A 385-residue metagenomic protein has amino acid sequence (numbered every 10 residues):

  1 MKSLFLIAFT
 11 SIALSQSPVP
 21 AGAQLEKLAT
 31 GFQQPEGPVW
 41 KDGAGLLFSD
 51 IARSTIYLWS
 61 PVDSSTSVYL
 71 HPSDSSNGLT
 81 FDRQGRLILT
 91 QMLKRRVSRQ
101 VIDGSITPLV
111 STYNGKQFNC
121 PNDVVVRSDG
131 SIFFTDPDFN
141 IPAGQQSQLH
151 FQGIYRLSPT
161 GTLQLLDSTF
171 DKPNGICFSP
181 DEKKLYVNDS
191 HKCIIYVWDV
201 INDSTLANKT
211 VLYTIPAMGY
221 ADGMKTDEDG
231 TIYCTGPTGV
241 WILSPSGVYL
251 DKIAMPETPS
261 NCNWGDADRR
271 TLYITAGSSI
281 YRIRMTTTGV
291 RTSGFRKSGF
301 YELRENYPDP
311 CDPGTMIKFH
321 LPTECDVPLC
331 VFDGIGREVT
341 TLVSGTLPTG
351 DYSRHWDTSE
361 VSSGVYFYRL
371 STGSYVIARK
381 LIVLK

Functional and structural regions predicted by a protein language model:
S3-I12: Sec-dependent N-terminal signal peptides
Q16-F32, K209: A short helix->beta-strand "capping" segment at the edge of beta-propeller domains
Q24, T30-G45, P72-Q91, R95-R96 (+7 more regions): Beta-rich, blade/repeat-based domains predominating in secreted/periplasmic proteins but also intracellular
L46-S67: Beta-propeller domains
R53, K94, Q148-Q152, K192 (+1 more regions): A detector of repeated loop/turn-to-beta-strand junctions in beta-rich toroidal repeat architectures
T55-Y57, R96-S98, Q152-Y155, I194-Y196 (+2 more regions): A short loop-to-beta-strand structural motif that recurs across blades of beta-propeller domains
S60-S64, V101-S105, S158-G161, V200-S204 (+2 more regions): Short loop/turn segments that connect beta-strands within beta-propeller blades
R296-K385: C-terminal outer-membrane/trafficking sorting elements
